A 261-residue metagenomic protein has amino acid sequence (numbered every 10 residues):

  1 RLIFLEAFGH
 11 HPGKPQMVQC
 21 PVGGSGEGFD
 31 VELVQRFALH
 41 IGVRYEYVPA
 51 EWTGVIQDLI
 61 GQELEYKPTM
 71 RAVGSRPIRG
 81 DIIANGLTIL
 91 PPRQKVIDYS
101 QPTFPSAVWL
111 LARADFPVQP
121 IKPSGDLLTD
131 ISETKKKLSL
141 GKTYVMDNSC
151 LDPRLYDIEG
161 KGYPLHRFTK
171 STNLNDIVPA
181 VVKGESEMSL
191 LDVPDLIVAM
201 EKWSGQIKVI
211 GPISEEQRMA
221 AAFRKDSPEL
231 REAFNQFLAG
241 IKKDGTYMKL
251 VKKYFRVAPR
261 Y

Functional and structural regions predicted by a protein language model:
R1-F29, P117: Short glycine-rich His-centered loop
E6-A7, C20-G26, L138-N148, S171: Short beta-strand->loop
H11, V31, L39, R44-K135 (+2 more regions): Acidic, polar ligand-binding/catalytic clefts
F29-F37, E51-V55, R79, I83 (+5 more regions): Stable alpha-helical elements in mature extracytoplasmic
F37, L59-I60, S75, A180-V182 (+2 more regions): Hydrophobic residues within well-ordered alpha-helices
L39-G54, S139-L140, E159-T172, E185: A local structural motif
T103-A112, P117-Q119, D176, V193-A239 (+1 more regions): Periplasmic-binding protein-like
T129-K135, L140-E159, K208-I210, A239-Y261: Ligand-binding clefts/hinges and TM-proximal coupling segments of bilobed small-molecule sensing domains
